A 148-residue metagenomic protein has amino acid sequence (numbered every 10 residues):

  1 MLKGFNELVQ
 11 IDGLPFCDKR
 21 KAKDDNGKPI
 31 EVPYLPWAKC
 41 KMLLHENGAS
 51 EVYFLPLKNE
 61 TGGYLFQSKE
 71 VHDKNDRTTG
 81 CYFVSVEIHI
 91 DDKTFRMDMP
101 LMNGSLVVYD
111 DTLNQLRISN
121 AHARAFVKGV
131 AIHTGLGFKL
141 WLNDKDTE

Functional and structural regions predicted by a protein language model:
M1-E148: Polyanion-binding surfaces on beta-sheet-dominated domains and ring/shell assemblies
